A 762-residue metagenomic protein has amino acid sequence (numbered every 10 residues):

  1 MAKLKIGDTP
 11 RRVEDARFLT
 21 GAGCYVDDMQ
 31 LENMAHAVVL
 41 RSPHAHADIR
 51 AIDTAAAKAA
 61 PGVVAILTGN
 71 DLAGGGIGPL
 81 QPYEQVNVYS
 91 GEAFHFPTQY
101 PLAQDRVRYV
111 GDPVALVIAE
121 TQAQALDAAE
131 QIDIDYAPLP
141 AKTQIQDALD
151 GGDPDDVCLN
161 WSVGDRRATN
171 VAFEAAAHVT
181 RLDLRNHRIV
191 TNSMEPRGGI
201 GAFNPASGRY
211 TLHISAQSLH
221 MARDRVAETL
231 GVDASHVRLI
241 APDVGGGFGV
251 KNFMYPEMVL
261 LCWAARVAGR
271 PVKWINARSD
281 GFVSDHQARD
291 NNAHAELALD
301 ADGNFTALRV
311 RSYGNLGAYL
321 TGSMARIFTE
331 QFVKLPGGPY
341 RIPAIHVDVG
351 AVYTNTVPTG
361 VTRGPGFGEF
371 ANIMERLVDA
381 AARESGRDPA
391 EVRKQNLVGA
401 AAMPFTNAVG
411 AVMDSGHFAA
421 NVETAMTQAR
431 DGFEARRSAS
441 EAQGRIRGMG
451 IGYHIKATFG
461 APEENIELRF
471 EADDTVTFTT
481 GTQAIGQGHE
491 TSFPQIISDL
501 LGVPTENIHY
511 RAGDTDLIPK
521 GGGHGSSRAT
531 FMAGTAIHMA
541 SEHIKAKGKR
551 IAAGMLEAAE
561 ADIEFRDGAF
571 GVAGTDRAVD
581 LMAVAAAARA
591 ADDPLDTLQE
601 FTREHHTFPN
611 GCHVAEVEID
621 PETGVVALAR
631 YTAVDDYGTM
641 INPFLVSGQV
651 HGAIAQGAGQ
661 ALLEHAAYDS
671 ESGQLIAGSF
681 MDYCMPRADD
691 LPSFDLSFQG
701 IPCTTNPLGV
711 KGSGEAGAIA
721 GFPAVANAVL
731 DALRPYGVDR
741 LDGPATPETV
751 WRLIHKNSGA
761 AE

Functional and structural regions predicted by a protein language model:
M1-N160, L182, V267, T597: Flexible, low-hydrophobicity surface segments
D8, E14-R17, Y83-F94, W161-G199 (+3 more regions): Glycine-rich loop/linker segments at domain edges
A35, A103-Q104, E195-I200, N292 (+4 more regions): Short glycine-rich loop/turn motifs
A60, G69-N70, Y83-E84, E92 (+6 more regions): C-terminal catalytic domains of large/alpha subunits in multi-subunit enzymes
I77-P82, A128-Q131, R223-R225, F248-M254 (+11 more regions): Short acidic, glycine/serine/threonine-rich loops at helix termini
D105-R106, D233-A241, A264-A277, G281: Conserved catalytic cysteine-centered active-site region of acyl-thioester-dependent Claisen-condensing enzymes
F173-L230, S323, G448-T475, T480 (+1 more regions): Conserved beta-alpha junction segments in alpha/beta enzyme cores
G247-G269, K273-I275, H489-I497: Thiamine diphosphate
